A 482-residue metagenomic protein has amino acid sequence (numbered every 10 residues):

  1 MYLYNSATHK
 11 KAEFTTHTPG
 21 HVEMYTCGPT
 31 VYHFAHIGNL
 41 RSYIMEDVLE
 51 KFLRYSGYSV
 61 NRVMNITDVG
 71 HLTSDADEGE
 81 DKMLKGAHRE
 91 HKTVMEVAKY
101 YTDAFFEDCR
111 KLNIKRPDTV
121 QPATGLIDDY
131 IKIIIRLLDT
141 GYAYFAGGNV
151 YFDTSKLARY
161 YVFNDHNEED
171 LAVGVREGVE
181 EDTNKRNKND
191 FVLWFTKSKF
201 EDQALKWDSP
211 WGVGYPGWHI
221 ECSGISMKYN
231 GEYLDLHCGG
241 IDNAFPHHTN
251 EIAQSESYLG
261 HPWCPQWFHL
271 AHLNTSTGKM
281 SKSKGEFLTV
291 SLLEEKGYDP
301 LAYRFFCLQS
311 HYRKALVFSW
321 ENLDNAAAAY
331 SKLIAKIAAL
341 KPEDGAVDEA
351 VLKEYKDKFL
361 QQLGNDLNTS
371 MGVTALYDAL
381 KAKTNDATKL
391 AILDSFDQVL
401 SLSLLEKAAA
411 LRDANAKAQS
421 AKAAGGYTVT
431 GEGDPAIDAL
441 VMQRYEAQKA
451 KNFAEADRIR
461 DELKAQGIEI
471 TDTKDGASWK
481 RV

Functional and structural regions predicted by a protein language model:
M1-Y32, D47, F106-E107, I127-K341: Alpha-helical recognition segments enriched in aromatics with Gly/Pro capping that present substrate-recognition
T8-K11, H17-N113, D475-W479: N-terminal, positively charged nucleic-acid-binding surface of large information/translation enzymes
R54, L138, K464: Anion (oxyanion) recognition and catalysis
G57, K92-E96, F106-D128, K132 (+7 more regions): Non-catalytic interaction-recognition regions
S59-N61, G141-G147, K383, E469-T471: Short, well-structured beta-strand/strand-turn elements
V63-G70, A98-F105, K115-Y130, G148-L157: Short, glycine/charge-rich beta-strand/loop segments that flank catalytic centers and engage negatively charged groups
K279-S281, F287-V482: Structural preference for alpha-helix termini/caps and helix-kink/transition segments
